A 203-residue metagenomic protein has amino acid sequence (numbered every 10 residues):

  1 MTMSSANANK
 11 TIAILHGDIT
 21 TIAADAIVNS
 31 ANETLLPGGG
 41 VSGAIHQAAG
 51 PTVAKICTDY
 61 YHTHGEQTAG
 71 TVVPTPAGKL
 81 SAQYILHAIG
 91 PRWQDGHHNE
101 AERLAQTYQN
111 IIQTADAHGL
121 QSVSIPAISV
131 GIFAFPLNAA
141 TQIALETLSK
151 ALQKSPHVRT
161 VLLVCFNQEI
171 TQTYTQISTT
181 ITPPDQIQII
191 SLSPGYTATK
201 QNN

Functional and structural regions predicted by a protein language model:
T2-H118: Glycine-/small-residue-enriched capping loops at alpha/beta junctions
R92-N203: Phosphate/ribose-phosphate-bearing ligand recognition and processing surfaces, centered on ADP-ribose/NAD(+/P+) systems
